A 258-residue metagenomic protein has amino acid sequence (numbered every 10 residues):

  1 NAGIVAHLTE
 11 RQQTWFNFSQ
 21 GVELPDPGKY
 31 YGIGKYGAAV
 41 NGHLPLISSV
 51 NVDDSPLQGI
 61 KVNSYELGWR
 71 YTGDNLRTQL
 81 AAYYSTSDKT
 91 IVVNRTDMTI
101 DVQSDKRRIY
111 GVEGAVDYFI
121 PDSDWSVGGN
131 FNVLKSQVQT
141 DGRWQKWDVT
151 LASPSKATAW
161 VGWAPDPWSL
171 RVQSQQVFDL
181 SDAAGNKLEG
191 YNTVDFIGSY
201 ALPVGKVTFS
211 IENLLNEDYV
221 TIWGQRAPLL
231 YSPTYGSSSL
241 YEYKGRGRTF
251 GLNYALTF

Functional and structural regions predicted by a protein language model:
N1-I4, D53, N63-L67, T78 (+6 more regions): Hydrophobic, lipid-facing positions within transmembrane beta-strands of outer-membrane proteins
V5-H7, I60, R70-D74, S85 (+6 more regions): Structural signature of outer-membrane beta-barrel channels/translocons
H7, Q13-W15, N41-H43, S49 (+4 more regions): Membrane-embedded beta-barrel scaffold of Gram-negative outer-membrane proteins
R11-Q13, E23-K29, G34, T78 (+5 more regions): Outer-membrane beta-barrel proteins
V22, D179-S181, S199-F258: C-terminal beta-signal and adjacent terminal beta-strands/loops of Gram-negative outer-membrane beta-barrel proteins
G28-S55, V92-I100, V138-K146, T221-E242: Solvent-exposed loop segments that connect transmembrane elements
P56-K61, S104-R108, V149-P154, L188-Y191 (+1 more regions): Short sequence motifs at beta-strands and strand-loop junctions characteristic of Gram-negative outer-membrane
N75-D88, V102-A184, N253-T257: Gram-negative outer-membrane beta-barrel transporters
